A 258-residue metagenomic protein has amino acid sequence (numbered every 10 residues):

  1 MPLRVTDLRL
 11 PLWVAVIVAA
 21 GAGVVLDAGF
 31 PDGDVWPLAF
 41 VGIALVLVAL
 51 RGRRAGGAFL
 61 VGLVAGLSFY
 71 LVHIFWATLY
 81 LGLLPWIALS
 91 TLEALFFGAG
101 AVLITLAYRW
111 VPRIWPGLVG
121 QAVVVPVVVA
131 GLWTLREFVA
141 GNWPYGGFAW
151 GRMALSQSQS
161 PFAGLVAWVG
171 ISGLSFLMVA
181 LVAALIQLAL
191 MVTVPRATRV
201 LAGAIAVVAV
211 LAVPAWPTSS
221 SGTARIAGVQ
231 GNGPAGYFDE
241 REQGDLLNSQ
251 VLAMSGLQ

Functional and structural regions predicted by a protein language model:
P2-A215: Membrane-embedded alpha-helical bundles of multi-pass enzymes that act on lipidic or dolichyl-linked glycan substrates
P214-Q258: Soluble catalytic regions of membrane-associated enzymes that act on cell-envelope and secretory-pathway components
